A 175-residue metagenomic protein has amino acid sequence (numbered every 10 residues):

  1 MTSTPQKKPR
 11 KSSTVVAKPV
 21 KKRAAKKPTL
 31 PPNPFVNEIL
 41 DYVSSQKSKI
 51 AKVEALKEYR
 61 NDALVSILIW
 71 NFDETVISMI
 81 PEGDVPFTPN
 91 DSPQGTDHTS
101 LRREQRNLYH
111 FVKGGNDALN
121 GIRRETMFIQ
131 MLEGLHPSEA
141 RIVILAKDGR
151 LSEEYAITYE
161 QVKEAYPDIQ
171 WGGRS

Functional and structural regions predicted by a protein language model:
T2-S175: N-terminal nucleic-acid-engaging modules of covalent nucleotidyltransferase systems
